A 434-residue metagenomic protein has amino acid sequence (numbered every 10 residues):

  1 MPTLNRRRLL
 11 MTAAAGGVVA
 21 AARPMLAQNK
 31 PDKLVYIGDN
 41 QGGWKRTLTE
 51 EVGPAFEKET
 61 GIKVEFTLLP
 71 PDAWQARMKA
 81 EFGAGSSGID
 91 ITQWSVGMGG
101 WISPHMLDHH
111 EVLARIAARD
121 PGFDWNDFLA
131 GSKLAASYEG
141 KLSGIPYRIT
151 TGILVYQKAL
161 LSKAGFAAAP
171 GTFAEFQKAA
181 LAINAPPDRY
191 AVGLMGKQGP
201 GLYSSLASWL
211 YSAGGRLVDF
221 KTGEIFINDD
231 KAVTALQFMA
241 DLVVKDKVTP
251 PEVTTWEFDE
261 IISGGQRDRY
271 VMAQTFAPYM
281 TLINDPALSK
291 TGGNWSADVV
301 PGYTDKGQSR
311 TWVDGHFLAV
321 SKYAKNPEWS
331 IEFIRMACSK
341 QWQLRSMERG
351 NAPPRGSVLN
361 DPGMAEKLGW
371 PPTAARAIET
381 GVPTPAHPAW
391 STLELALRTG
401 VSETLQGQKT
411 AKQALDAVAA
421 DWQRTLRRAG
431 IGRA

Functional and structural regions predicted by a protein language model:
M1-G16: N-terminal secretory signal peptides and thylakoid transit peptides that target proteins across membranes
N29, A55-F128, S137, S162-G171 (+2 more regions): Extracytoplasmic "Venus flytrap"/periplasmic binding protein-like
K63-V64, H110-E111, S162, V244-K247 (+2 more regions): Conserved C-terminal helix/tail region of periplasmic/extracytoplasmic solute-binding proteins
G97-T151, Q177, S212, G292-D298 (+2 more regions): Hinge/lid segment of periplasmic solute-binding proteins
I102-S103, A118, A277-G292, Y303-T399 (+1 more regions): C-terminal lobe and pocket-closing loops of periplasmic/extracytoplasmic Venus-flytrap solute-binding proteins
V112-F128, V192-G196, A213-T234, D285-K290 (+3 more regions): Short, solvent-exposed loop/beta-turn-alpha elements that line the ligand-binding surface or hinge of extracytoplasmic
Y138-E139, S143-Y147, G152, Q177-I225 (+3 more regions): Extracytoplasmic/periplasmic solute-binding protein
A179-A182, P186, T222-V253, V300: Glycine-centered hinge/linker elements that transmit conformational signals in sensory and ligand-binding systems
